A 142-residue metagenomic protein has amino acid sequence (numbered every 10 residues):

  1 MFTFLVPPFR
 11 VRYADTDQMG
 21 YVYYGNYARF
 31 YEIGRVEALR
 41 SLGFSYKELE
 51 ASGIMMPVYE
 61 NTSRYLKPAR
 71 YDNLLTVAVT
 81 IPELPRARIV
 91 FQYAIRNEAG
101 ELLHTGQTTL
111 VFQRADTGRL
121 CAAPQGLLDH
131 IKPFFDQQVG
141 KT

Functional and structural regions predicted by a protein language model:
M1-A38, F44: Catalytic strand-loop segment that frames the active site of acyl-thioester-processing enzymes
T3-P7, R70-Y71, I81-T142: HotDog/MaoC-like acyl-thioester-processing domains
P8-R12, R64, T109: Generic structural detector for well-ordered beta-strands
G34, Y46, M56, F134-Q138: Alpha-helix boundary/capping residues
A38-T76, T80-V90, L103, V111: Hydrophobic beta-strand-centered segment that forms part of the acyl-chain substrate-binding groove
